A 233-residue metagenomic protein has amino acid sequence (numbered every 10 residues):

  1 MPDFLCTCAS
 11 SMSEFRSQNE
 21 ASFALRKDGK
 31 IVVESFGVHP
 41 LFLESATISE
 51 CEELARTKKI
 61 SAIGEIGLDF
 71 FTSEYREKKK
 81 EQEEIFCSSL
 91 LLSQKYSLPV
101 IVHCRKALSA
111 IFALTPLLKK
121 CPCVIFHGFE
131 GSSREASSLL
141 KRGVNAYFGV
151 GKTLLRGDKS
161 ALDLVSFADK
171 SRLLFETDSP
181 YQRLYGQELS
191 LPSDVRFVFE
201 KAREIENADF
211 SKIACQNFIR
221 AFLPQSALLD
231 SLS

Functional and structural regions predicted by a protein language model:
M1-S233: Mid-domain alpha/beta scaffold segments of enzyme catalytic cores
